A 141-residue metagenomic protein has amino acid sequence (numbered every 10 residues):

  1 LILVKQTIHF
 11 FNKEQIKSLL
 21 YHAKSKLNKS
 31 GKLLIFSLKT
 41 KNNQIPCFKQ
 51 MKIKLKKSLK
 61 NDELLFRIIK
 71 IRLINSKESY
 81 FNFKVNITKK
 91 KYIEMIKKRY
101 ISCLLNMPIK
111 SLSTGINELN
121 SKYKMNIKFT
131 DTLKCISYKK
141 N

Functional and structural regions predicted by a protein language model:
L3: A conserved beta-strand element that flanks and buttresses the S-adenosyl-L-methionine
Q6-T7: Short catalytic micro-motifs in class I SAM-dependent methyltransferases
K13-K17, S113: Non-membrane alpha-helical structural segments and their capping/turn regions in soluble enzymes
K17-K32: A short glycine-rich, Lys/Arg-flanked "PGG" loop and its adjoining helix->strand segment in the class I
K32-D62: Conserved class I S-adenosyl-L-methionine
L55-K77: Active-site capping/gating segments
S76-N141: Conserved Class I S-adenosyl-L-methionine
